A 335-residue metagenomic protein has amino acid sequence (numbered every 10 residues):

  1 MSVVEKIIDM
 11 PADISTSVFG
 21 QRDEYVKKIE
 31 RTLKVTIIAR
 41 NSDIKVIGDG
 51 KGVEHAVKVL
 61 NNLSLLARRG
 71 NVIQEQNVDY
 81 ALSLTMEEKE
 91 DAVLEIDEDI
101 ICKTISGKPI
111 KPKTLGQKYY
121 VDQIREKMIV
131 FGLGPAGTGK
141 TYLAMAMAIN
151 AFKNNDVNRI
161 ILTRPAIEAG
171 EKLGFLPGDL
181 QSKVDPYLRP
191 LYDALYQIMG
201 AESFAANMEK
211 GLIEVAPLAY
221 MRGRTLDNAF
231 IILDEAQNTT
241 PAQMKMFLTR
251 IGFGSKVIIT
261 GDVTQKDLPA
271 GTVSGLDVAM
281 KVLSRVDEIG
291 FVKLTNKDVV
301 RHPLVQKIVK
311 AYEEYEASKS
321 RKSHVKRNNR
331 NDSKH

Functional and structural regions predicted by a protein language model:
M1-T16: Short glycine-/aliphatic-rich beta-strand segments at the starts of folded cytosolic domains
I14-L33: Short amphipathic alpha-helix segments
V18-R22, A39, S320: A positional/architectural concept
L33-T36, F291-V292: A short linear hydrophobic-aromatic micro-motif
I38-D97: Interdomain "pre-motor" coupling segment immediately N-terminal to P-loop NTPase/helicase cores
R40, L60, I100-K103, E168-L176: Acidic/polar active-site rim loop that often engages polyanionic ligands
D97-P109: Conserved adenine-nucleotide phosphate-binding loops and their immediately adjacent elements
S106-L233, Q237-H335: Conserved helicase motor core of SF1/SF2 NTP-dependent helicases
